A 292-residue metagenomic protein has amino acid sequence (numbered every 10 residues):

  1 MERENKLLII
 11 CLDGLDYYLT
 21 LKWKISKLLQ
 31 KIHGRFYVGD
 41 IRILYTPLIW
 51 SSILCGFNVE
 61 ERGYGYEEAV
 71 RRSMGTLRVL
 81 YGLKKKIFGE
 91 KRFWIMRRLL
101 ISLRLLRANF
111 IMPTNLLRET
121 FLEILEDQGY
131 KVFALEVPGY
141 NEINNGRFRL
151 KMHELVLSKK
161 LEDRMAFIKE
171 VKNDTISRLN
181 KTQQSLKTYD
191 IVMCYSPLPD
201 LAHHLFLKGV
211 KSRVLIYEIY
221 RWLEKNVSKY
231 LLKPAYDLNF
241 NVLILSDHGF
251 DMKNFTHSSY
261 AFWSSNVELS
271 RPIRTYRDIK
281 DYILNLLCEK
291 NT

Functional and structural regions predicted by a protein language model:
M1-T292: Feature captures the catalytic ectodomains and active-site-proximal regions of enzymes that hydrolyze or transfer
